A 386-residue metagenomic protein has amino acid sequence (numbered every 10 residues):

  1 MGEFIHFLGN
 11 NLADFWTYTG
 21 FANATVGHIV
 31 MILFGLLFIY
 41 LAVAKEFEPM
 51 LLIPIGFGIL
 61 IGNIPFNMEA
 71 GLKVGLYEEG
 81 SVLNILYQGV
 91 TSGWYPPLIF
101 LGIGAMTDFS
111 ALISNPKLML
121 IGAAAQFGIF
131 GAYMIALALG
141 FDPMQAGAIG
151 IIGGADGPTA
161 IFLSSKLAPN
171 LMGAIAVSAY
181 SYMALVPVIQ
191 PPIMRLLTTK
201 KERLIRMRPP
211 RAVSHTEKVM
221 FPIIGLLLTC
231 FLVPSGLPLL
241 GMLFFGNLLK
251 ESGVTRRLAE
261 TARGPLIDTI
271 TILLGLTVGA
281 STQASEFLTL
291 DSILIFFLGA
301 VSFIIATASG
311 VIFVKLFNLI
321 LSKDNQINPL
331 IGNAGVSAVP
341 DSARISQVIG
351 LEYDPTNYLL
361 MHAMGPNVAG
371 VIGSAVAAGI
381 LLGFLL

Functional and structural regions predicted by a protein language model:
M1-E78: N-terminal alpha-helical transmembrane segments of multi-pass membrane transport and channel/translocase proteins
M1-N23, I29, E79, P192-F221 (+2 more regions): Intrinsically disordered, low-complexity non-transmembrane regions of multi-pass membrane transporters
V43-L52, I85-L86, M106-I121, T255-R263 (+3 more regions): Interfacial helix-loop-helix linkers and transmembrane-helix boundary segments in multi-pass membrane proteins
Q88, S92-G93, F100-M106, I121-G131 (+4 more regions): Alpha-helical membrane segments and immediately flanking helix-loop junctions that form or couple to the substrate/ion
A111-Y133, S285-V311, A363-N367: Entry/N-cap segments of selected transmembrane alpha helices and their immediately preceding amphipathic helices
N170-V188, F296-A306, L330-A334: Alpha-helical transmembrane segments
S178-V254: Membrane-embedded hairpin module used as a gating/binding unit in multi-pass transport and secretion proteins
L226-V314: Transmembrane helical segments that form the transport core of multi-pass membrane transport proteins
